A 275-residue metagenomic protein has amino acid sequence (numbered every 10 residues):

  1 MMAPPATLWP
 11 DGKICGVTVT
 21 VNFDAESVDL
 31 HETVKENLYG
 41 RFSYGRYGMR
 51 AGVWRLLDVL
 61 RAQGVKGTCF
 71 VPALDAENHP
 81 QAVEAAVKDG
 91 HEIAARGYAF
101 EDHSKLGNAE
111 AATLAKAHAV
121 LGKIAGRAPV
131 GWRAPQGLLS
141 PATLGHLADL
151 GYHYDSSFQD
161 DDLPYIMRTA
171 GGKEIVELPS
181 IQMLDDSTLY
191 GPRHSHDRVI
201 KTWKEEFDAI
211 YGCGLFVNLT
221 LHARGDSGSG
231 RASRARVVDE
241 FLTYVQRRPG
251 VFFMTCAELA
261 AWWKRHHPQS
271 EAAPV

Functional and structural regions predicted by a protein language model:
M1-G131, Q136-V176, D197-L219, S227-V275: Catalytic alpha-helical scaffold of carbohydrate-active enzymes acting on polysaccharides/glycoconjugates
L178-G191, R198: Positively charged, amphipathic and often flexible ligand-engagement surfaces
